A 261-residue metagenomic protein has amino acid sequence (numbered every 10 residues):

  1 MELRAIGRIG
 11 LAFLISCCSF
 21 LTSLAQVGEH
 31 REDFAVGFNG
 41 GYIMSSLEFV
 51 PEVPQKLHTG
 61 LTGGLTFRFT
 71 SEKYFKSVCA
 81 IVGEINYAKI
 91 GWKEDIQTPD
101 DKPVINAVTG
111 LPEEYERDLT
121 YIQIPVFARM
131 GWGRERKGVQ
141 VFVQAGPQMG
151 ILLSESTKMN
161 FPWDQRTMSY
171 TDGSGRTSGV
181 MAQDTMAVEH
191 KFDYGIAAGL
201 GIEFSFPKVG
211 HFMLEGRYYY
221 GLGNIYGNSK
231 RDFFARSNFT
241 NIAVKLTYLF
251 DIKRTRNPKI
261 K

Functional and structural regions predicted by a protein language model:
M1-R31, N39, L246-F250: Bacterial Sec-dependent N-terminal signal peptides
A25-R68, E189, K261: Short glycine/proline- and aromatic-enriched beta-strand/turn motifs that initiate or cap beta-hairpins
Q26-D33, E72-C79, G133-Q140, F206-H211 (+1 more regions): Short loop/turn motifs that connect adjacent beta-strands in outer-membrane beta-barrel proteins
F38-Y42, G63-S71, Y87, I124-W132 (+4 more regions): Residues on the lipid-exposed face of transmembrane beta-strands in outer-membrane beta-barrel proteins
S46-H58, I90-Y121, L152-D193, N224-N241: Extracellular/periplasm-exposed beta-strand and loop segments of Gram-negative cell-envelope proteins, dominated by
H58-G64, V78-A80, L119-P125, Q140-F142 (+2 more regions): Transmembrane beta-barrel architecture of outer-membrane proteins
C79, A88-W92, L119-T120, M130-F142 (+4 more regions): Acidic/histidine-enriched, beta-strand-rich ligand/metal-binding domains
D193, G201-K261: Predominantly the C-terminal beta-signal and adjacent terminal strand-loop region of outer-membrane beta-barrel
